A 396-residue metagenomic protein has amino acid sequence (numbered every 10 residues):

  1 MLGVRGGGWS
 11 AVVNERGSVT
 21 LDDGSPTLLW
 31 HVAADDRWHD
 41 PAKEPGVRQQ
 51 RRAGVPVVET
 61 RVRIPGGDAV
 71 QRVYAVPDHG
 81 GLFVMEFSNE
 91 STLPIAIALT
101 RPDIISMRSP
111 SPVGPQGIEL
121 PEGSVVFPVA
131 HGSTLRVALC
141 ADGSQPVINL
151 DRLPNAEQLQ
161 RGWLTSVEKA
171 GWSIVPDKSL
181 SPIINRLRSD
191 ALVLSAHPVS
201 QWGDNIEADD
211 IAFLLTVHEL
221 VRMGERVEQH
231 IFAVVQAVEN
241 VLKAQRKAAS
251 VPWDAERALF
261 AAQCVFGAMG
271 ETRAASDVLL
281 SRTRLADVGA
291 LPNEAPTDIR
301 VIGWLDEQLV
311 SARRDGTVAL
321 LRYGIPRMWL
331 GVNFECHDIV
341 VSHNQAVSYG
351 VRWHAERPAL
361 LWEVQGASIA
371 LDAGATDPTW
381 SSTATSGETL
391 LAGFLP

Functional and structural regions predicted by a protein language model:
M1-I183, S281, A286-P396: Terminal accessory carbohydrate-recognition/targeting modules of carbohydrate-active enzymes
G162-L280: Substrate-binding groove/exosite segments of carbohydrate-active enzymes
